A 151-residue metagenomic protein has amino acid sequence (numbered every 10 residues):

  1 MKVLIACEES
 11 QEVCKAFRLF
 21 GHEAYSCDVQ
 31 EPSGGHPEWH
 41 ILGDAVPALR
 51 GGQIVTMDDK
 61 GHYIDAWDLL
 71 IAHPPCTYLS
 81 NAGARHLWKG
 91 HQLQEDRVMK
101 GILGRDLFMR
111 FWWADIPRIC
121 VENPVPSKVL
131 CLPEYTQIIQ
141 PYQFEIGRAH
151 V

Functional and structural regions predicted by a protein language model:
M1-R148: Conserved active-site and SAM-binding loop architecture of S-adenosyl-L-methionine-dependent nucleic-acid
